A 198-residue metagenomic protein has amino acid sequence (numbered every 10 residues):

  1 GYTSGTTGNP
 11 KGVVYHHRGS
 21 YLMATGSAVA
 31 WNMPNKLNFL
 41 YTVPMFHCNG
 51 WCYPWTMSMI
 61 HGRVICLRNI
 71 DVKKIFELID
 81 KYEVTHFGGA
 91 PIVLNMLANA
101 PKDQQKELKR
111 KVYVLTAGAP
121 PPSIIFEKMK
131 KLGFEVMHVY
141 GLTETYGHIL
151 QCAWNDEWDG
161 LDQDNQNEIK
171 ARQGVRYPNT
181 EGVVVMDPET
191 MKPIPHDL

Functional and structural regions predicted by a protein language model:
G1-L22: Conserved AMP-binding A3 loop
G1-Y2, N9, N32-N38, N179: Conserved pre-ATP/AMP-binding loop-to-beta segment of ANL
K11-V14, Y41, R63-N69, M137: Short beta-strand->loop structural element characteristic of the AMP-binding/adenylate-forming
Y21-N38, F46-T85, A100, G182: Conserved AMP-binding/adenylation subdomain of ANL enzymes
M59, K81-G89, A98-E168, P178-G182 (+1 more regions): Gly/Ser/Thr-rich phosphate-binding loop
D71, I92-L94, P121: Alpha-helix capping/helix-boundary segments
G182-V184, D197-L198: AMP-binding/adenylate-forming core of the ANL superfamily
